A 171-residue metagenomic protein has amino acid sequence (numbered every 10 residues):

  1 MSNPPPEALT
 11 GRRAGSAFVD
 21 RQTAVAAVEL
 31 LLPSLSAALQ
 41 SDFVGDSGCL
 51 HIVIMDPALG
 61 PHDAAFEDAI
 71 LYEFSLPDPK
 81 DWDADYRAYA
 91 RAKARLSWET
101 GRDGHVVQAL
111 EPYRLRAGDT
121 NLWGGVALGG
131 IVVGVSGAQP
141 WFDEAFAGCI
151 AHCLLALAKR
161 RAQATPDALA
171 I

Functional and structural regions predicted by a protein language model:
S2-V44, I131-I171: Juxtadomain coupling helices with adjacent low-complexity linkers
F43-P112: Structured interaction and signal-relay segments at domain junctions
R102-A145: Sensory/regulatory domains in signal-transduction proteins
